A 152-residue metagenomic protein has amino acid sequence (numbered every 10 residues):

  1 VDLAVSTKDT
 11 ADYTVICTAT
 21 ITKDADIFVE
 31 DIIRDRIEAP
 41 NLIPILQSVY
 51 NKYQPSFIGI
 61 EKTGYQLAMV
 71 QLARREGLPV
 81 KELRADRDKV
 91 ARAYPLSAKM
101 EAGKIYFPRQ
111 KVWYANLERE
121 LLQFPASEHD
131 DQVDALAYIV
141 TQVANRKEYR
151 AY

Functional and structural regions predicted by a protein language model:
V1-L83, Y106-Y152: RNase H-like, metal-dependent nuclease domains and their acidic two-metal-ion catalytic environment used
R84-V90: Conserved helicase motor
